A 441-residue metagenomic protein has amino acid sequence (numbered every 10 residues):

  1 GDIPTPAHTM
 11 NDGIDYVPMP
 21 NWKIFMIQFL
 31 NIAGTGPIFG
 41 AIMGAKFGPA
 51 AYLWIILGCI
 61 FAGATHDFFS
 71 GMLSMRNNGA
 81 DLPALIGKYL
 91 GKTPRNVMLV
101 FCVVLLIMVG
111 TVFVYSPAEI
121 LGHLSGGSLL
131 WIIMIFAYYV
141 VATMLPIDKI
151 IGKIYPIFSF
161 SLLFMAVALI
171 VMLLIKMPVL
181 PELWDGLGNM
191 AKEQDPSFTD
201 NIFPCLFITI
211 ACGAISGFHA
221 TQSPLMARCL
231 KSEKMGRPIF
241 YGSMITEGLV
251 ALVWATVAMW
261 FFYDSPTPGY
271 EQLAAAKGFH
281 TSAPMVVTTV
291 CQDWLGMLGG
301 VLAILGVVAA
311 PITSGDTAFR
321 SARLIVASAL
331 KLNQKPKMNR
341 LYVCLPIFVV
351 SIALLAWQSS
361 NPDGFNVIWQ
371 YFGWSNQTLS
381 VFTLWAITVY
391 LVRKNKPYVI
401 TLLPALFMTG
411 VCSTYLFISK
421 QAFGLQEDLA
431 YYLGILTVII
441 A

Functional and structural regions predicted by a protein language model:
G1, F101, P117-L121, S128-I175 (+2 more regions): Membrane-interface loop-to-helix entry segments
G1-I38, M235: Membrane-interface "cap" regions at the ends of multi-pass membrane proteins
V17, K92-L99, V103, L129-I133 (+7 more regions): Loop-to-transmembrane helix boundary motifs in multi-pass membrane proteins
I27-I32, G58-N78, L82-M144, A211-I215 (+2 more regions): Helix-loop-helix module between adjacent transmembrane segments
G44-S74, P83, G300, A430-I439: Extracellular loop-to-transmembrane helix junctions
G71, L173-G186, Y241-T289, S359-D363: Extracellular/periplasmic helix-exit of transmembrane alpha-helices
C102-G110, A142, S159-K176, S216 (+2 more regions): Selective recognition of specific alpha-helical transmembrane segments in multi-pass small-molecule
G110-V114, A118-I133, V141-T143, L163-E193 (+2 more regions): Hydrophobic alpha-helical segments and their helix-loop junctions in multi-pass secondary transporters
